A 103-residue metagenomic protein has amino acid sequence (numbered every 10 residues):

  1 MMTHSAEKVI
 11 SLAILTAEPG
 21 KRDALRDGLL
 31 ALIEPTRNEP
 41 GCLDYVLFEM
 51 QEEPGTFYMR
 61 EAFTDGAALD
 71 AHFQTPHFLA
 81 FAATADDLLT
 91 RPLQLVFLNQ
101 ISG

Functional and structural regions predicted by a protein language model:
M1-K8, V46-E53, F81-G103: Glycine-rich beta-strand-turn "strand-cap" elements at beta-sheet edges
H4, G20, H72-L79: Residues at secondary-structure transition points
V9-T16, V46-F73: Short, well-ordered beta-strand segments in beta-rich or mixed alpha/beta enzyme and ligand-binding folds
K21-L43, A80-F81: Short amphipathic alpha-helical segments
G28, F48, H72-T75, T84: Residue-level signal for well-ordered alpha-helical positions
